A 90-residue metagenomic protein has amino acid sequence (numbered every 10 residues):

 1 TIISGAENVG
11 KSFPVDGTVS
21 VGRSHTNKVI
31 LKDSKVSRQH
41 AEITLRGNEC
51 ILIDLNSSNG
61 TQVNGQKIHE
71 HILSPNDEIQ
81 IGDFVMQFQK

Functional and structural regions predicted by a protein language model:
T1-K35: N-terminal beta-hairpin/loop module of FHA
K11, G17, K32, I51-I53 (+2 more regions): Short, conserved secondary-structure segments in the cores of folded domains
P14-V15, L45, K90: Generic beta-strand structural signal
S20-R23, I51, Q80: Structural recognition of beta-strand segments within beta-rich domains
A41-I43: Buried hydrophobic-core signal for structured, non-transmembrane domains
C50-T61: Short, basic/aromatic beta-hairpin or loop at an interaction surface
Q62-K90: C-terminal boundary/linker segments immediately following FHA domains
